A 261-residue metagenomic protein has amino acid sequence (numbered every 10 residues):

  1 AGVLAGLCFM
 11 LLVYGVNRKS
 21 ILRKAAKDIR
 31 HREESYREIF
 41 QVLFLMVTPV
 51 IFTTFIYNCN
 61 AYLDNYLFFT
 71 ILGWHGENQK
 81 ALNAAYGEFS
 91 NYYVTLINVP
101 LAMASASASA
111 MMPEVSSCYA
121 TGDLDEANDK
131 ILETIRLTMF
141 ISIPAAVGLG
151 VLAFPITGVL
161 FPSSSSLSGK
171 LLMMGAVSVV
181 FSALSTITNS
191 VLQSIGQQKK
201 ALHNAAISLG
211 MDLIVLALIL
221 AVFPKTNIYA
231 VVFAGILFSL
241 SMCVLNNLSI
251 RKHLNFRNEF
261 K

Functional and structural regions predicted by a protein language model:
A1-L12, K199, L209-V244, R257-N258: Membrane-interface helix-loop junctions in multi-pass transport and translocation proteins
V3, N91, T138, L172-G175 (+3 more regions): Residue-level recognition of transmembrane alpha-helices in multi-pass small-molecule transporters/permeases
V3-R32, N65, I236-K261: C-terminal transmembrane helix end/exit motif
L12, R32-L67, T95-P100, S107 (+5 more regions): Hydrophobic faces of transmembrane alpha-helices in multi-pass small-molecule transporters and flippases across diverse
T54-P100, S117, T157-P162: Helix-terminus/linker motif at the lipid-water interface of multi-pass membrane proteins
L101-T121: Helix-loop junctions and terminal segments of transmembrane helices in multi-pass membrane transport/translocation
L132, G150-V180: Interfacial segments at transmembrane-helix termini and the short loops linking adjacent helices
V177-I207, K252: Membrane-interface junctions at transmembrane-helix termini in multi-pass inner-membrane proteins
